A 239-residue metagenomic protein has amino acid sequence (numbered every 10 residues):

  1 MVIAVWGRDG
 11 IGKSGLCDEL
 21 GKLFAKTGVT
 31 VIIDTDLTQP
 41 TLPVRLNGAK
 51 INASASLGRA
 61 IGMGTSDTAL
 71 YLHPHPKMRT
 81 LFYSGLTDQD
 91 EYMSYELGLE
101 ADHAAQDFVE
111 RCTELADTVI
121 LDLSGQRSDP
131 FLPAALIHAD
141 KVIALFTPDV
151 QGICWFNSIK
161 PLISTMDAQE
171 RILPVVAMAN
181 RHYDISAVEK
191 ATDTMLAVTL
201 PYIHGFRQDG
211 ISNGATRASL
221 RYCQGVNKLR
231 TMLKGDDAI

Functional and structural regions predicted by a protein language model:
V2-T38, L42: Walker A/P-loop phosphate-binding motif and the immediately C-terminal alpha-helix
T27-F82: Phosphate-binding loop that captures ATP/GTP phosphates
I33, S84-G85, I120-D122, I143-P148 (+1 more regions): Conserved beta-strand segments of the P-loop GTPase G domain that flank and frequently precede/overlap
D67-P74, F82-S128: Cytosolic-facing regulatory segments adjacent to core modules
E114, D129-D149: Inter-motif core of Ras-like GTPase G domains
T118, K141-A144, T194-V198: Well-ordered beta-strand positions
M178-R181, I185-R217: Beta-strand-loop-alpha "switch" segments that mediate conformational coupling across diverse proteins
I211-I239: NTP-binding/hydrolysis catalytic cores, primarily Walker-type P-loop NTPases
